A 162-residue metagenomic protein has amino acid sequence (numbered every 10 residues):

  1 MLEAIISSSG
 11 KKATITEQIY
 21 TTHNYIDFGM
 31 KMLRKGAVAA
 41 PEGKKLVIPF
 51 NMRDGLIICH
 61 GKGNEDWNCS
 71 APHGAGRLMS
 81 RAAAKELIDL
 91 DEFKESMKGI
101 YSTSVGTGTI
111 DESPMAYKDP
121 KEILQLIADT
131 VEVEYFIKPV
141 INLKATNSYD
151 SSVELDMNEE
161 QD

Functional and structural regions predicted by a protein language model:
M1-D162: Domain-length cofactor-binding catalytic modules of enzymes
